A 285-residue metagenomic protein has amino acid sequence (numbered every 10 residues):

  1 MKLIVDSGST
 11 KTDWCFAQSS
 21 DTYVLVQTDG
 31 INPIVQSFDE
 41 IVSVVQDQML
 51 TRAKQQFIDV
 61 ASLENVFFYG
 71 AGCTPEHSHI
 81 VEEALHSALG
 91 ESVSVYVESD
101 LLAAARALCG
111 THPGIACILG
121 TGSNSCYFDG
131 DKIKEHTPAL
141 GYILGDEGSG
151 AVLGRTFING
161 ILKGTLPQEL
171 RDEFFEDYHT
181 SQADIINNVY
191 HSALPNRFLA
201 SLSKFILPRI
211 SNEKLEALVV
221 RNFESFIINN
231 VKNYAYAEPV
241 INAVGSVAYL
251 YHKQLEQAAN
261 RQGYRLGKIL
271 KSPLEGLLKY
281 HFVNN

Functional and structural regions predicted by a protein language model:
M1-L63, H86, L108-I115, T156-N285: ATP-binding/phosphotransfer module of carbohydrate and carboxylate kinases, centering on a glycine-rich
G8, C15, A71, L102 (+1 more regions): Anionic group-transfer/hydrolysis microenvironments
C15, F67-Y69, Y96, A116: Short, conserved beta-strand segments within well-ordered enzyme catalytic domains that often line or immediately flank
P33, G72, A139-D146, Y264-K268: A short glycine/serine-rich beta->alpha loop
V60-A61, F68-G72, H79: Metal-dependent C-N hydrolase catalytic cores
N65, S94-Y96, V240: Proline-centered loop/turn at the N-terminus of a beta-strand
F67-T74, L119-G122, E238-A248: Glycine-rich beta-strand-to-loop/alpha-helix junction loops that act as flexible
T74-E169: Phosphate-binding/catalytic loop of phosphoryl-transfer enzymes
